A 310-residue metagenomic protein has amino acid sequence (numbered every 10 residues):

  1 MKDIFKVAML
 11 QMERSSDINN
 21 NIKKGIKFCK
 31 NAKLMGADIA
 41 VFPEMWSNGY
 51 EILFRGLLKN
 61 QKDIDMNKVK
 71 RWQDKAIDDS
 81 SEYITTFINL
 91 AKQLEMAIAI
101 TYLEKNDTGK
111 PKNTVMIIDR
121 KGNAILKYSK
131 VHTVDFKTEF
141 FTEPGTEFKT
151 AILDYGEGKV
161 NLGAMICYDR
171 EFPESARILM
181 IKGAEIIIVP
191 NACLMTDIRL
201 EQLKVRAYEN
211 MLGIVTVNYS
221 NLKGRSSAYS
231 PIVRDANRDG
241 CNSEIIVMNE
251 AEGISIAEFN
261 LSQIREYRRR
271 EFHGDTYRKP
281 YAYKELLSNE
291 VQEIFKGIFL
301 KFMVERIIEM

Functional and structural regions predicted by a protein language model:
K2-A8: Extreme N-terminal starter segment of soluble prokaryotic enzymes
Q11-I18: Short polar catalytic/cofactor-binding loops
I18, K27-K121, C193-N210: Cys-nucleophile CN-hydrolase/nitrilase-fold catalytic domain and related Cys-dependent amidase chemistry that acts on
D38-I39, L162, I186: Structural motif
A76-A99, R170-I264: CN hydrolase (nitrilase-like) catalytic-core segments centered on the catalytic cysteine and neighboring Lys/Glu
T85, N89, K105-K182, N191 (+3 more regions): Active-site catalytic loop in hydrolytic enzyme cores
K130-P144, A251-Y267: A short, polar/charged loop-to-alpha-helix boundary motif
F259-M310: A short C-terminal boundary segment appended to hydrolase-like catalytic domains
